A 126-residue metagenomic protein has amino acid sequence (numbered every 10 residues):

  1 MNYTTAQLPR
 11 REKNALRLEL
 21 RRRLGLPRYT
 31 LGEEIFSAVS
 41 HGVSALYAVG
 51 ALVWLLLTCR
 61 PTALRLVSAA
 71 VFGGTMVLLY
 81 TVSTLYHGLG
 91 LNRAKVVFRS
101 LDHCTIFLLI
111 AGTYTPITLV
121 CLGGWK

Functional and structural regions predicted by a protein language model:
N2-K126: Early transmembrane hairpin module of multi-pass membrane proteins
